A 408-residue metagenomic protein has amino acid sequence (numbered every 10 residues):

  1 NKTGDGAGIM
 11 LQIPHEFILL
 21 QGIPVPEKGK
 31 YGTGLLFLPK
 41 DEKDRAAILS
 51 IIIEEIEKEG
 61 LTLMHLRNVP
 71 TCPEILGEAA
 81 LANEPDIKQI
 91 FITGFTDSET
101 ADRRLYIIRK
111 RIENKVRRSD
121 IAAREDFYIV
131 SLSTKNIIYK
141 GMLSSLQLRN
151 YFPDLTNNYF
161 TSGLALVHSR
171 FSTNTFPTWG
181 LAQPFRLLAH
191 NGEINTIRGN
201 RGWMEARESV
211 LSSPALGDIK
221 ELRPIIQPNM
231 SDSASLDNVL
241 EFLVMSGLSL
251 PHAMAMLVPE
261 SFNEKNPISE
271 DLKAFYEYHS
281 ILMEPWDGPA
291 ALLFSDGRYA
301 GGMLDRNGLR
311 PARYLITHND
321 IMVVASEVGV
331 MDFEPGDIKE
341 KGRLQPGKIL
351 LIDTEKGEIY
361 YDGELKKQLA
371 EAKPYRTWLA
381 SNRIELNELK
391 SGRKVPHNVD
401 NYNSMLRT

Functional and structural regions predicted by a protein language model:
N1-T408: Conserved short alpha-helical segments that host acidic/polar catalytic motifs at enzyme active sites
